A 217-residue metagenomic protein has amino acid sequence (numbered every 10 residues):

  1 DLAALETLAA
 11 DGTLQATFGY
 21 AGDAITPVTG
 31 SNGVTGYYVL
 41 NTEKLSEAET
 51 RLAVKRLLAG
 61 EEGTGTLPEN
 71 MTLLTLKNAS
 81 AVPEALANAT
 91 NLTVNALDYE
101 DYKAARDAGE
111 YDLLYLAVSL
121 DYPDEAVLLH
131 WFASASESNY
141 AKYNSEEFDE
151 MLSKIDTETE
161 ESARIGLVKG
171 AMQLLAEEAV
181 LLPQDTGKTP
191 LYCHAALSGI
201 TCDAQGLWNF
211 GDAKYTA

Functional and structural regions predicted by a protein language model:
A3, K44-E49, K77-A81, L97-E100 (+2 more regions): Soluble non-cytosolic domains of exported or imported proteins
L5-T26, A89-F132: Periplasmic binding protein-like
D11, G33-K77, T159-A179: Alpha-helical secondary-structure segments
G19-A21, T42-E43, L74-N78, A117-S119 (+1 more regions): Structural motif
I25-N32, Y38-A48, A105-G109, H130-T157 (+1 more regions): Short, solvent-exposed loop/beta-turn-alpha elements that line the ligand-binding surface or hinge of extracytoplasmic
V54, L73, L86, R106 (+4 more regions): Hydrophobic, well-ordered secondary-structure elements that form the walls of internal hydrophobic environments
M71, L92-V94, L182: Hydrophobic anchor at the start of a short beta-strand that flanks the dinucleotide cofactor-binding loop
A79-T90: Short, polar/charged alpha-helical segment
